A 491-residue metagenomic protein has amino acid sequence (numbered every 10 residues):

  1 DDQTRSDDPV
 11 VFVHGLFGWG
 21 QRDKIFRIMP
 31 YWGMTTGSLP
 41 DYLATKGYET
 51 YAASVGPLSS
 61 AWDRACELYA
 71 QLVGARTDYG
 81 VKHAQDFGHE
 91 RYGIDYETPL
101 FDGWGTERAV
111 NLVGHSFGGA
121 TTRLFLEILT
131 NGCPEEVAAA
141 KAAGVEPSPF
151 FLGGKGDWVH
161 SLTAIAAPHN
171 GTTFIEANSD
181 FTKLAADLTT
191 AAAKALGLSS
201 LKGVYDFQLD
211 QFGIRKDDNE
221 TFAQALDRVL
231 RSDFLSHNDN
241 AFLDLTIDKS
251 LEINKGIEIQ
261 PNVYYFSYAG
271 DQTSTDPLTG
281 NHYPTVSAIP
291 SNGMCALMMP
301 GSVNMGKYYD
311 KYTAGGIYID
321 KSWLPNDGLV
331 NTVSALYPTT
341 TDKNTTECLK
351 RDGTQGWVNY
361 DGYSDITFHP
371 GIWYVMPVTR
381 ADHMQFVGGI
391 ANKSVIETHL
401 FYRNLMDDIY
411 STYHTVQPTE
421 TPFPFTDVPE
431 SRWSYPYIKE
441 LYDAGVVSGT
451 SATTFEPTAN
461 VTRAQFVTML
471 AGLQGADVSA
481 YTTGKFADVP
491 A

Functional and structural regions predicted by a protein language model:
D1-A186, V358-P418: N-terminal non-catalytic accessory region
S6-P9, T106-R108, W158-V159, P261 (+3 more regions): Residues that flank catalytic or metal-binding motifs in active/ligand-binding sites
F125, L129, L441, M469-L470: Hydrophobic residues on the short alpha-helix immediately C-terminal to a glycine-rich phosphate/catalytic loop
E127, C133-Q417: Helical cap/lid subdomain of alpha/beta-hydrolase-fold lipid enzymes that gates access to the catalytic pocket
P418-Y435, S448-V467, A471-A491: Feature responds to low-complexity, polar/acidic, surface-exposed segments characteristic of secreted/exported proteins
G445: Phosphate/pyrophosphate-binding loop motifs in nucleotide- or prenyl diphosphate-using proteins
